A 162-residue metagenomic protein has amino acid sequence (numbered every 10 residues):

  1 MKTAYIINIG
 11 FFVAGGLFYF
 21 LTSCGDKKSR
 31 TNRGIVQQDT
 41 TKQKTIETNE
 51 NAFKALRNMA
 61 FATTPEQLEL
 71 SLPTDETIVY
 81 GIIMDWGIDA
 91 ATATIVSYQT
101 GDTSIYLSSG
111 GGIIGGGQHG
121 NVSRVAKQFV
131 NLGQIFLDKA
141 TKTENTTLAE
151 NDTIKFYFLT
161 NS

Functional and structural regions predicted by a protein language model:
M1-T31: Bacterial Sec-dependent N-terminal signal peptides
A4, V13, V36, I78-V79 (+4 more regions): Extended aliphatic helical segments
G10-F11, L17-Y19, A52, A60 (+1 more regions): Intrinsic disorder/low-structure terminal segments
T22, D26-G115, A149-N161: N-terminal domain-start interaction segment
G110-D138: Long, charged/polar, surface-exposed segments that mediate recognition or autoinhibition
A140-L148: Surface-exposed patches in mature extracellular/periplasmic domains of secreted proteins
